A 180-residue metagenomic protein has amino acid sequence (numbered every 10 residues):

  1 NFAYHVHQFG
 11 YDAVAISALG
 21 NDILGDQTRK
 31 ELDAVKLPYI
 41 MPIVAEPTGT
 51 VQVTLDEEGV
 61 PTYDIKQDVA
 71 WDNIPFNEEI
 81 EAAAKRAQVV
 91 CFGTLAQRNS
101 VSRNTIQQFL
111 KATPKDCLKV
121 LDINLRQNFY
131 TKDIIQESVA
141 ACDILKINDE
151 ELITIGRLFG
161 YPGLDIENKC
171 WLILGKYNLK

Functional and structural regions predicted by a protein language model:
N1-Y4: Short catalytic helix/loop segments, enriched in acidic residues and glycine and frequently bearing histidine
H7-Q8: Gly/Ala-rich phosphate-binding loop of Rossmann-like dinucleotide-binding domains, activating on the conserved
Y11-T94, K115: Conserved N-terminal subdomain of the carbohydrate kinase-like
D68, L95, N124-R126, E150: Active-site beta-loop-alpha junctions enriched in small/polar residues
T105-D116, I134-A141: Catalytic-core regions built around general acid/base machinery
A112-L118, G175-K180: A short helix->loop->beta-strand "cap" motif at the edges of active sites that frequently abuts
K119-L121, L145: Hydrophobic faces of well-ordered beta-strands that scaffold small-molecule active sites in alpha/beta enzyme cores
F129-K180: Conserved phosphate/ATP/ADP-binding segment of small-molecule kinases
